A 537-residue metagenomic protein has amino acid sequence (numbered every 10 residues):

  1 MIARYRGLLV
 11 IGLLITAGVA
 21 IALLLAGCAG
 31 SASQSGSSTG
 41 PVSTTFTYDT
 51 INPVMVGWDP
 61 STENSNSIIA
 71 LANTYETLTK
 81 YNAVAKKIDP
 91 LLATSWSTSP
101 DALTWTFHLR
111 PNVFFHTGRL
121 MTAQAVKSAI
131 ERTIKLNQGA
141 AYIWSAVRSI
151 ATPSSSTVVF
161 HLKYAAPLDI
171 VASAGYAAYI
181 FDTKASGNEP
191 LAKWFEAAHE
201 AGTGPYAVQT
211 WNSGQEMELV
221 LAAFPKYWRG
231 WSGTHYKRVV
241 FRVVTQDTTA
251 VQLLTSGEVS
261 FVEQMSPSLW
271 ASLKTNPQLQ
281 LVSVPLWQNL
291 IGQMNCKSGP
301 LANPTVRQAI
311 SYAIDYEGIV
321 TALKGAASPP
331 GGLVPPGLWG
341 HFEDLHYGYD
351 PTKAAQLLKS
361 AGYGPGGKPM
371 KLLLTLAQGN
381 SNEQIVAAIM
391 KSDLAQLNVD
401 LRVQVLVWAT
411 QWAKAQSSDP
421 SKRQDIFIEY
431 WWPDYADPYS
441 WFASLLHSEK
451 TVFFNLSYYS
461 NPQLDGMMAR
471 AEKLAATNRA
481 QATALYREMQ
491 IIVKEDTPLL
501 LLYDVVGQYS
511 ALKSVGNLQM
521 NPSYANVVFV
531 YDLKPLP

Functional and structural regions predicted by a protein language model:
M1-T44, R132, S149, G348 (+2 more regions): Short, low-complexity disordered leader/linker segments with a strong preference for bacterial N-terminal type II
S38-T39, N212, E218, A223 (+3 more regions): Detector for C-terminal structural segments
T47, T122-E131, S155-H161, G204-P205 (+7 more regions): Alpha-helical secondary-structure segments
D49-P100, E131, A201-T203: N-terminal lobe/hinge region of extracytoplasmic solute-binding protein
N82-A83, G175-T234, R238, T352 (+1 more regions): Gly/Pro-rich hinge or "lid" segments in bacterial periplasmic/extracellular proteins
T94-G139, P153, V159-Y164, L253-S256 (+1 more regions): Aromatic- and charge-enriched surface segment that lines or borders ligand/interaction sites
H108, Y142-S186, N212: Surface-exposed binding/hinge segments that line and control ligand-binding clefts or catalytic entry sites
K226-S272, D400: Ligand-site clamp/hinge motif
